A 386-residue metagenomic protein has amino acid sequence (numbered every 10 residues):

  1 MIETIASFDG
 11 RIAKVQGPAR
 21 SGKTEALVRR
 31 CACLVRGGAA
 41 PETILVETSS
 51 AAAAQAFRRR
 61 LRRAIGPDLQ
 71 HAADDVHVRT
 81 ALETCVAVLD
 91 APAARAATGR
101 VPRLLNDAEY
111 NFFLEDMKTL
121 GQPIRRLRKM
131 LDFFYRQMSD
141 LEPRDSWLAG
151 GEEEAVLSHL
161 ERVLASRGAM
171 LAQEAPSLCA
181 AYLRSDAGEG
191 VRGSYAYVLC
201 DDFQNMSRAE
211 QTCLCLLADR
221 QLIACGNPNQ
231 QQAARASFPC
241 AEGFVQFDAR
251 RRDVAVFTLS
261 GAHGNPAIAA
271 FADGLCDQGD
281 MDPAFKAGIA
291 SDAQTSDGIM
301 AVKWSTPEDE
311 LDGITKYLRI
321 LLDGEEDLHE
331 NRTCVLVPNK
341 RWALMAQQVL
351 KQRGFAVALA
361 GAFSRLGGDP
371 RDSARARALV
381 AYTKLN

Functional and structural regions predicted by a protein language model:
M1-A26, T43-L45, E115-L199, R208-C213 (+1 more regions): Accessory N-terminal region flanking or inserted into the helicase ATPase core in nucleic-acid motor proteins
M1-A96, D273, V335: P-loop NTPase Walker
I2-A19, D253-H263, D280-L336: Inter-lobe coupling/hinge region of RecA-like P-loop helicase motors
K23, A53, G168-A175, G264-A269 (+1 more regions): Phosphate/oxyanion-binding active-site loops and adjacent basic polyanion-contact surfaces
A39-T43, I65-D75, P92-L105, E115-R126 (+9 more regions): Short, polar/flexible loop-turn hinges at active-site or ligand-entry regions and domain interfaces
A51, D327-N386: Core RecA-like ATPase module of SF1/SF2 helicases and allied nucleic-acid translocases
N205-R208, Q230-Q231, W342: Residues immediately C-terminal
Q211-G298: Conserved RecA-like helicase ATPase core segment that couples NTP binding/hydrolysis to strand translocation
